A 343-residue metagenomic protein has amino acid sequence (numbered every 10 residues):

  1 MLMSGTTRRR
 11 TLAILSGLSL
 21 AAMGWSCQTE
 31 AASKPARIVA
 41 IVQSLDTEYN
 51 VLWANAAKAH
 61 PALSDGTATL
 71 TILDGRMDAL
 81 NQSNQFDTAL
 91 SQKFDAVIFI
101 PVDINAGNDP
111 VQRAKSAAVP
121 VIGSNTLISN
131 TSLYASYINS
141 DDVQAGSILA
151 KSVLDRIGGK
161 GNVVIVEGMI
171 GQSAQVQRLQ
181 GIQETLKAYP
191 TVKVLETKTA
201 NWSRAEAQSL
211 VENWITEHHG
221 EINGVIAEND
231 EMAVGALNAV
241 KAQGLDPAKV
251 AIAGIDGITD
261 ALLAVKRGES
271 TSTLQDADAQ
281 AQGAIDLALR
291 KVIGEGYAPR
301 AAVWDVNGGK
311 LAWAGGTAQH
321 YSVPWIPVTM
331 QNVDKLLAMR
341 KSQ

Functional and structural regions predicted by a protein language model:
M1-R37, Q112-V119, S342-Q343: Short, low-complexity disordered leader/linker segments with a strong preference for bacterial N-terminal type II
K34, I170, T185-L186, G283-Q343: Hinge/cleft segment of the Venus flytrap/periplasmic-binding protein
K34, Q82, I138-V163, Q177 (+3 more regions): Hydrophobic alpha-helical segments within soluble ligand-binding/sensing domains
A36-H60, S64, T71-Q85, F94 (+4 more regions): Extracytoplasmic "Venus flytrap"
A40-I41, K93-P101, P120-S124, V164-I165 (+4 more regions): Periplasmic-binding protein-like
D74, S129-S152, I165-M169, T197 (+1 more regions): Short beta-strand elements at the ligand-binding edges of bilobed clamshell
F99-K115, I182, A200-L263: Hydrophobic alpha-helical
N105-Q144, D155, N162, I258-A264: Flexible loop/hinge segments that line or gate small-molecule binding clefts
